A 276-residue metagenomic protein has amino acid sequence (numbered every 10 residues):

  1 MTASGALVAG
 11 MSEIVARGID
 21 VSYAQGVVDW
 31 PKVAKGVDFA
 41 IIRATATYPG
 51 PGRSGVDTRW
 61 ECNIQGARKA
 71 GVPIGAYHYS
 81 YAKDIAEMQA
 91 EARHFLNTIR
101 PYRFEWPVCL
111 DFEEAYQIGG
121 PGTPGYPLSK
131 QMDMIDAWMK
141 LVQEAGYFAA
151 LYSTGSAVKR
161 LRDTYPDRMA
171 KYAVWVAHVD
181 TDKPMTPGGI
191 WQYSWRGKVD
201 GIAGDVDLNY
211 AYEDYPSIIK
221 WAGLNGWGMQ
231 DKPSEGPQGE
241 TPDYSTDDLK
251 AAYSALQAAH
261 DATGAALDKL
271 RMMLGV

Functional and structural regions predicted by a protein language model:
T2-M139, Q143-A145: Substrate-binding cleft of extracellular glycoside hydrolase catalytic domains
T2-P31, Y165-Y244: Functionally critical loop-and-helix segments that line ligand-binding/catalytic clefts of soluble enzyme domains
I74, F148-A150, V174: Hydrophobic anchor at the start of a short beta-strand that flanks the dinucleotide cofactor-binding loop
H78, S153, H178: Short beta-strand/turn micro-motifs composed of small residues that flank or help shape donor/cofactor-binding pockets
E87-A90, V158-D167: Glycine-rich, charge-decorated loop segments at or immediately adjacent to ligand/cofactor-binding or catalytic sites
P121-T123, R160-Y165, I202: A short secondary-structure junction signal
V142-R160: Aromatic-lined carbohydrate-recognition surfaces of secreted/lumenal glycan-active proteins
E240-V276: Short, low-complexity, charged amphipathic interaction modules
